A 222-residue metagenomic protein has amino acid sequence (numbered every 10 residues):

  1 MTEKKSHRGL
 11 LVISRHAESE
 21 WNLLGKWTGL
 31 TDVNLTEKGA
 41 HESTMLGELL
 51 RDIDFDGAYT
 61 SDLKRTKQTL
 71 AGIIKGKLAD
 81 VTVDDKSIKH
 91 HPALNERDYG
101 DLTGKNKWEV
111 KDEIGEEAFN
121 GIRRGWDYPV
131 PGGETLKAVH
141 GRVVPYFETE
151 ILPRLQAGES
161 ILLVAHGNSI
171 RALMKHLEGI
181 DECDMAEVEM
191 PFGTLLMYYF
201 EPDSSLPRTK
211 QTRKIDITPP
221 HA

Functional and structural regions predicted by a protein language model:
T2-G9, Y59, I215-A222: Non-catalytic terminal regions with compositionally biased, polar/charged low complexity
E3-S6, T44-F119, K175-Y199: Phosphate-coordination/substrate-recognition cap region in phosphate-metabolizing enzymes
L10-S14, Y59, K89, E159-A165 (+1 more regions): Beta-strand elements within well-structured catalytic alpha/beta cores of enzymes that handle phosphate/sulfate esters
R15-E20: Short polar catalytic/cofactor-binding loops
K26-N34, K105-K107, L136: Short glycine-enriched, charge-decorated loop/helix-capping segments at active-site entrances that position
G29-M45: Short catalytic helix/loop segments, enriched in acidic residues and glycine and frequently bearing histidine
A118-A138: Short glycine/proline- and acidic residue-enriched helix-loop micro-motifs that form flexible lids or anion-recognition
G167-R171: GST superfamily/GST-like fold recognition
